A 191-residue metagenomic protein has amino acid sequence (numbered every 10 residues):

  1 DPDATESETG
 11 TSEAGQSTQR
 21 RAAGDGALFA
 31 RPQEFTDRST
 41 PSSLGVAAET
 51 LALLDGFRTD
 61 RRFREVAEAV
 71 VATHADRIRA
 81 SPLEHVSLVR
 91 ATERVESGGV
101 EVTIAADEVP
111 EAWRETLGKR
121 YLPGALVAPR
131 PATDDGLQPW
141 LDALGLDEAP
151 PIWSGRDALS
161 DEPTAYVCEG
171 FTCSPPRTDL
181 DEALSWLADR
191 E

Functional and structural regions predicted by a protein language model:
D1-E191: Glycan-recognition and catalytic cores of secretory/periplasmic carbohydrate-active enzymes
